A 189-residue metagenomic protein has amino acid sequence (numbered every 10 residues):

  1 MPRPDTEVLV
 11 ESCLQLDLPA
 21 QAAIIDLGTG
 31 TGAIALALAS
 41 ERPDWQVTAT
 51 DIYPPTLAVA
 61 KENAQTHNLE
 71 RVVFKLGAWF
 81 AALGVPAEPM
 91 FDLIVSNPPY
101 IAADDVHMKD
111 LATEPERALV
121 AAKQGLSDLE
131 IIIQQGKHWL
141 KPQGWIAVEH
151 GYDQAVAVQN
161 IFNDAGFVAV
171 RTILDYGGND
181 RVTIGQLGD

Functional and structural regions predicted by a protein language model:
M1: Glycine/small-residue-rich loop that forms an oxyanion/phosphate-binding "nest" at active or ligand-binding sites
P4-D5, Q124: A generic structural signal for residues located within well-ordered alpha-helices of large catalytic or ligand-binding
D5-H107: Conserved SAM/SAH cofactor-binding pocket of Class I
A37, D51, A112, W139 (+1 more regions): Conserved beta-strand segments that form the floor/walls of ligand-binding pockets within enzyme and binding domains
W45, A112-E114, G178: Short, solvent-exposed coil/turn segments
P98-D128: Mobile active-site "lid"/loop adjacent to the S-adenosyl-L-methionine
P98-Y100, Q186-D189: C-terminal beta-strand of the catalytic ATP-binding
Q124-Q186: Conserved Class I SAM-dependent methyltransferase catalytic core
